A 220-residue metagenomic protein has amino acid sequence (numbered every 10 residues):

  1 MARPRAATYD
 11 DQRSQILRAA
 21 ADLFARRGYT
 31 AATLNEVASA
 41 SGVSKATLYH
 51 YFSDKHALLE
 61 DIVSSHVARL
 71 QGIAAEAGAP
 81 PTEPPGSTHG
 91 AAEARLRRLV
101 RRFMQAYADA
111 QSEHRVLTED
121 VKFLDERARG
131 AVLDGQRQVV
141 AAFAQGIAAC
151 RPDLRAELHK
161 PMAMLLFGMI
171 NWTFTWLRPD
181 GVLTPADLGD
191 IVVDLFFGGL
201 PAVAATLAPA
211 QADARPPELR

Functional and structural regions predicted by a protein language model:
M1-D11, R18, P81-P84, A204-R220: N-terminal intrinsically disordered/low-complexity leader segments
M1-R27, A31-V43, H56-E60, S65 (+1 more regions): Basic, helix-initiating cap at the start of DNA-binding domains
A46: Key DNA-contact positions within bacterial/archaeal DNA-binding proteins
D61, A75-D109, A163-L166: Hydrophobic alpha-helical connector segments
A68-A74, E126-R151, K160-M164, D187-D190 (+2 more regions): Amphipathic alpha-helical packing segments from all-alpha helical-bundle domains
R102, A156-T175, A186-G199, R220: Hydrophobic alpha-helical segments that form the core of small-molecule binding pockets and/or dimer interfaces
Y107-R127, T175: Amphipathic alpha-helical segments used for helix-helix packing
